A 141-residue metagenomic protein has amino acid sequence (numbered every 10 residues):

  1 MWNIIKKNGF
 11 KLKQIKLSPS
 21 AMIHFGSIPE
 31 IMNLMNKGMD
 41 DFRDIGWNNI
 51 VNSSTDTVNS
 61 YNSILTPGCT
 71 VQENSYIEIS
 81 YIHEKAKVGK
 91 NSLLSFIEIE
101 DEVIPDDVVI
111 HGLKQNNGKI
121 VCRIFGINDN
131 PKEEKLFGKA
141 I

Functional and structural regions predicted by a protein language model:
M1-I141: Left-handed beta-helix
